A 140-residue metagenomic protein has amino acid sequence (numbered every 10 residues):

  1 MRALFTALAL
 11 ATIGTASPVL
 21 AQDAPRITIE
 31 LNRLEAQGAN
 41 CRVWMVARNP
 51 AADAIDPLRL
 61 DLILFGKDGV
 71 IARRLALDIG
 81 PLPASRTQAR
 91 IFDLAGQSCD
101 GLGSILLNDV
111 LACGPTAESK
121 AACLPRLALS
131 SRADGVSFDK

Functional and structural regions predicted by a protein language model:
M1-L4: Positively charged n-region of N-terminal signal peptides that target proteins for export
A7-T15: Bacterial N-terminal signal peptides
S17-A21: Sec/Tat signal peptide C-region and signal peptidase I cleavage site
Q22-A76, P81: N-terminal secretory signal peptides
A36, P57, P81-A84, L129-S131 (+1 more regions): Generic structural "secondary-structure junction" signal
A54, P83-S85, T116-S119: A short, polar/proline- and glycine-enriched secondary-structure boundary/capping micro-motif
F65-G103: Intrinsically disordered, low-complexity Pro/Gly/Ser/Thr-rich segments with frequent PxxP/GP/PP motifs and embedded
G96-K140: Terminal connector regions
